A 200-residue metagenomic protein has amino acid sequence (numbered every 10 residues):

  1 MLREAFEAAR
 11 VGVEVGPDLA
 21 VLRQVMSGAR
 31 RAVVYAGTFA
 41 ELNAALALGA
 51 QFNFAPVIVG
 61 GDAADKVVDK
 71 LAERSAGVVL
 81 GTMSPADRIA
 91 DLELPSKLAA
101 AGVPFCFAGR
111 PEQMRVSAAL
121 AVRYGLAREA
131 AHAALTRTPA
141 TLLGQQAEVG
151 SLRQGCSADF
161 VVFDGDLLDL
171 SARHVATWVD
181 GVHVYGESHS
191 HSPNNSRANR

Functional and structural regions predicted by a protein language model:
M1-P56: Polyanionic/metal-chelating signatures
R31, G81-G165, A172: His/Asp/Glu-enriched, well-ordered alpha-helical/loop segment that forms or immediately abuts the divalent-metal
Y35-T38, V59-D62, M83, G109-R110: Structural motif
F39-N43, G61-V68: Active-site environment of divalent metal-dependent phosphoester hydrolases
G49-A55, A72-V79, A101-P104: Glycine-enriched alpha-helix->loop->beta-strand junction motifs that scaffold or abut catalytic
A63-E73, I89-E93: Active-site-adjacent beta->alpha loops and helix N-cap segments on the catalytic face of soluble alpha/beta enzymes
A176, G186-R200: Glycine- and charge-enriched low-complexity intrinsically disordered segments
